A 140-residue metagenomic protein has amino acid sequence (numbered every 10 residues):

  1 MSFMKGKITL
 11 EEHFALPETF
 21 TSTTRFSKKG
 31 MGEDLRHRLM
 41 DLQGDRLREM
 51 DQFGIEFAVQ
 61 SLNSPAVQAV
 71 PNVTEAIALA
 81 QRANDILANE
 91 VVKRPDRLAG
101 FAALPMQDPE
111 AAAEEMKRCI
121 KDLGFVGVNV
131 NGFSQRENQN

Functional and structural regions predicted by a protein language model:
M1-N140: Helix-coil boundary/capping segments in enzymes
